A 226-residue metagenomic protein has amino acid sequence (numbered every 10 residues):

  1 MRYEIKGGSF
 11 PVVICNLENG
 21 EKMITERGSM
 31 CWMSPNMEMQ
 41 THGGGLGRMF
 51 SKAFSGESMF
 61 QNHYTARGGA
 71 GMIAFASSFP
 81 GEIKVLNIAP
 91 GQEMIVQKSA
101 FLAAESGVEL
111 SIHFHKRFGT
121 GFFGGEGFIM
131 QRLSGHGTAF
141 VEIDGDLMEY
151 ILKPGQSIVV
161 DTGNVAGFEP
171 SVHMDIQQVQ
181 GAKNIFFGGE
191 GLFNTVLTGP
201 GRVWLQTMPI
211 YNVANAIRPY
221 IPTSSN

Functional and structural regions predicted by a protein language model:
M1-N226: Composition-driven recognition of glycine/serine/threonine/acidic- and proline-rich low-complexity segments and repeats
